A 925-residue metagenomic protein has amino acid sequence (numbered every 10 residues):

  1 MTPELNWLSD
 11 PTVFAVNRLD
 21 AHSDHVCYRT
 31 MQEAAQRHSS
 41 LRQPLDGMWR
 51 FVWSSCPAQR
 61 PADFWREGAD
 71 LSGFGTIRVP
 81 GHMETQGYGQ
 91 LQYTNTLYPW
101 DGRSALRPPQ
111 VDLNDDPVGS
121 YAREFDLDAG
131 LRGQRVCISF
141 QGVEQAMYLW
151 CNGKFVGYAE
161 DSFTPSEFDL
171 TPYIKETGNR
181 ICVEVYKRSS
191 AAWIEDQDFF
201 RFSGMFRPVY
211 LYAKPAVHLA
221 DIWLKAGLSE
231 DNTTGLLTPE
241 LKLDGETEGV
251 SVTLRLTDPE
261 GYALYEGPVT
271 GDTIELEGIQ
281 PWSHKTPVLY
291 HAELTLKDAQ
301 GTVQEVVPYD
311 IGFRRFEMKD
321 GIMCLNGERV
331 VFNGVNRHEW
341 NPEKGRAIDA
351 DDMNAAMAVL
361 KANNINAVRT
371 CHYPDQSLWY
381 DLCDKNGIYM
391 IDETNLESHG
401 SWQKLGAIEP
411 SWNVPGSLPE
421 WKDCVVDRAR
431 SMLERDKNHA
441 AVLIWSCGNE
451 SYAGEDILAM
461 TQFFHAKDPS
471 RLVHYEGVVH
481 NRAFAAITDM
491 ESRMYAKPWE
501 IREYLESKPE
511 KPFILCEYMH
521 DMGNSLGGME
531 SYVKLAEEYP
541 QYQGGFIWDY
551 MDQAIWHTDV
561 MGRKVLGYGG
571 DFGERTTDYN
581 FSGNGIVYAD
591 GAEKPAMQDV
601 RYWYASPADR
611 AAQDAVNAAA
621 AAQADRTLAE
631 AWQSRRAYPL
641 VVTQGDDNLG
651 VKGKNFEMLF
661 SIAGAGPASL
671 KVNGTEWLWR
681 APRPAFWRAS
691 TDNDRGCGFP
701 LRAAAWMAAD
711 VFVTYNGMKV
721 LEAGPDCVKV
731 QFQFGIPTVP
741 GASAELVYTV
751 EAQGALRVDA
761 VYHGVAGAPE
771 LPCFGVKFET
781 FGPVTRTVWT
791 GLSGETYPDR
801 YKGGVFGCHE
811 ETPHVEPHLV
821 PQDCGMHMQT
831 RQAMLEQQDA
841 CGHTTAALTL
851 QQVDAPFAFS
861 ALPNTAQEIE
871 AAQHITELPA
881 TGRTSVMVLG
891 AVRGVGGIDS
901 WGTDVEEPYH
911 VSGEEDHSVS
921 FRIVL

Functional and structural regions predicted by a protein language model:
T2-L19, A35-Q36, R50-S54, F74 (+10 more regions): Accessory beta-strand-rich segments of carbohydrate-active enzymes
T2-R37, W193, V303-A629: Extended substrate-binding grooves/exosites of carbohydrate-active enzymes
S39-S40, S120-D126, A216-E260, E293-T295 (+3 more regions): Mature extracytoplasmic enzyme cores
E84-Q86, Q92-T94, G142, K187 (+2 more regions): Beta-strand/loop-rich accessory regions of lumenal/periplasmic or secreted enzymes, predominantly carbohydrate-active
W150-V156, T257-P259, N326, K654 (+1 more regions): Short strand-turn-strand beta-turns centered on an Asx-Gly dipeptide
P172-G178, E240-K319: Extended acidic/polar, glycine-enriched regions that form or flank non-catalytic beta-rich accessory modules
R207-W223, F313-R329, D625-S634, T785-T790: Low-complexity, Pro/Ser/Thr- and charge-rich linker/hinge segments at domain boundaries
A216-G245, P595, D599-N617, A629-D647 (+1 more regions): Surface beta-strand/loop "capping" patches
